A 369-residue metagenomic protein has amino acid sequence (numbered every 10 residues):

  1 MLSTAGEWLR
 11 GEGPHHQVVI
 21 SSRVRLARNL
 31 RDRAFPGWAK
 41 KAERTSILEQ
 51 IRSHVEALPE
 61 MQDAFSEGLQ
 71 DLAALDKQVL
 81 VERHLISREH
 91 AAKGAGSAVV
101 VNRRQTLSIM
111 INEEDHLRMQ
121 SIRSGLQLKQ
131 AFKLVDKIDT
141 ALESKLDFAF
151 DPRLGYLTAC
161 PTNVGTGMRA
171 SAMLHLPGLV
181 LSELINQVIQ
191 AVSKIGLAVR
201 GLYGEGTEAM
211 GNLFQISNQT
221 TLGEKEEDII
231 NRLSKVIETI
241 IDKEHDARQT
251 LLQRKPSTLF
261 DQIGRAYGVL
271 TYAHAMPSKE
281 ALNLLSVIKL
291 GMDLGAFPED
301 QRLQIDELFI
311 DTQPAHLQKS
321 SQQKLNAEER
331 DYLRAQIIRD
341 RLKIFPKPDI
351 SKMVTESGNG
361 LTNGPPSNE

Functional and structural regions predicted by a protein language model:
M1-R153, M168, S182, Q187-E369: Long, Pro/Ser/Thr-rich low-complexity/intrinsically disordered regulatory tracts in eukaryotic proteins
G155-L174: Conserved phosphate/anionic-ligand binding catalytic regions in large, soluble enzymes, centered on
L176-L181: Short, surface-exposed ligand-recognition loops at beta-strand->loop->(often short) alpha-helix junctions that present
